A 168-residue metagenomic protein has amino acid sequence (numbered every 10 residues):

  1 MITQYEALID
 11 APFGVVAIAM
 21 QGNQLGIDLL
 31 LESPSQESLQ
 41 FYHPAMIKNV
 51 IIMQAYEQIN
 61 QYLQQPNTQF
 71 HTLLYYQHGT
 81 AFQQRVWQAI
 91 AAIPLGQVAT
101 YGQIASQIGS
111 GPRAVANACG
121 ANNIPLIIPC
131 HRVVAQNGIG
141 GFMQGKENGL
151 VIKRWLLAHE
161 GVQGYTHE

Functional and structural regions predicted by a protein language model:
M1-S110, H159-E168: Basic nucleic-acid-binding alpha-helical/helix-turn surface characteristic of O6-alkylguanine DNA
T72-Q77, A135, G141-Q144: Generic structural "secondary-structure junction" signal
G120: Residue-level detection of the helix-turn-helix DNA-binding "recognition helix"
N123-I124: C-terminal flanking helix
I127-A135: Short Lys/Arg-enriched helix C-cap and helix-to-coil transition segments that create basic nucleic-acid-contact patches
N137-E168: …primarily DNA-binding HTH/wHTH and HhH modules…
